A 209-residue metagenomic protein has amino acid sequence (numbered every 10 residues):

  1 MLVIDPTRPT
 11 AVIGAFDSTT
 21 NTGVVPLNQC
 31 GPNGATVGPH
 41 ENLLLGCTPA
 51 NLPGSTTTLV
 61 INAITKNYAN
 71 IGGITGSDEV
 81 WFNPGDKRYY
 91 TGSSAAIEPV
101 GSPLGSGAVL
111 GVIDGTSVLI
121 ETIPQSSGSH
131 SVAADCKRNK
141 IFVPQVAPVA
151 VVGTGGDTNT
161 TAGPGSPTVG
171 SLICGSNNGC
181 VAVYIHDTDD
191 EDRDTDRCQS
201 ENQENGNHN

Functional and structural regions predicted by a protein language model:
M1-N209: Predominantly soluble domains enriched in secretory-pathway, periplasmic, or organellar proteins
